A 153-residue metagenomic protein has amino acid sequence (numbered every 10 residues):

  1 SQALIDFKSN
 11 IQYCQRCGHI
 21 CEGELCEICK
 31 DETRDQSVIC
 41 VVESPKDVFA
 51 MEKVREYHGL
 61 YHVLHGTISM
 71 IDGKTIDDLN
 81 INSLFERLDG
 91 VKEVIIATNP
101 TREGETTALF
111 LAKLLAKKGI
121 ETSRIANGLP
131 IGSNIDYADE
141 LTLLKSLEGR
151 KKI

Functional and structural regions predicted by a protein language model:
S1-V48, K152-I153: Cys/His-rich Zn2+-binding cysteine-cluster or related metal-binding knuckle/ribbon modules and their
F7, H19, K74, D78 (+1 more regions): Conserved phosphate/pyrophosphate-binding and hydrolysis machinery centered on Walker-type P-loop NTPases, extending
R16-G18, F49-V54, F110-L114: Short, functional N-terminal and low-complexity linear motifs
L25-I28, D72-G73, S133-I135: Short, solvent-exposed polar/charged micro-motifs at secondary-structure junctions
C26, M51, E105-A108: Short glycine-/acidic-enriched loop or helix-start segments at secondary-structure transitions that form or flank
D31-T98: Extended interfacial segments that mediate partner engagement and assembly in macromolecular machines
H58, F85-I95, N99-I153: Long C-terminal interaction/binding lobes of large macromolecular proteins
